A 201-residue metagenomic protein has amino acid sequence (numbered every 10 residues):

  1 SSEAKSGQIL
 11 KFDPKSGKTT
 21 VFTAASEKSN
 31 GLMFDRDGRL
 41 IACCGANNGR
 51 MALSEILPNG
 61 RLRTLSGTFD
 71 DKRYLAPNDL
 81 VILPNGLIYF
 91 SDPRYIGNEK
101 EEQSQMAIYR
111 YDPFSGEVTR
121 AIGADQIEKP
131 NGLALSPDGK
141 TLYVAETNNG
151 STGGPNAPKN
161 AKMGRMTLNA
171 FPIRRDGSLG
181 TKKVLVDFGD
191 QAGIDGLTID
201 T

Functional and structural regions predicted by a protein language model:
S1-T201: Sequence-structural signature of mature extracellular/luminal beta-sheet repeat domains, prominently beta-propellers
